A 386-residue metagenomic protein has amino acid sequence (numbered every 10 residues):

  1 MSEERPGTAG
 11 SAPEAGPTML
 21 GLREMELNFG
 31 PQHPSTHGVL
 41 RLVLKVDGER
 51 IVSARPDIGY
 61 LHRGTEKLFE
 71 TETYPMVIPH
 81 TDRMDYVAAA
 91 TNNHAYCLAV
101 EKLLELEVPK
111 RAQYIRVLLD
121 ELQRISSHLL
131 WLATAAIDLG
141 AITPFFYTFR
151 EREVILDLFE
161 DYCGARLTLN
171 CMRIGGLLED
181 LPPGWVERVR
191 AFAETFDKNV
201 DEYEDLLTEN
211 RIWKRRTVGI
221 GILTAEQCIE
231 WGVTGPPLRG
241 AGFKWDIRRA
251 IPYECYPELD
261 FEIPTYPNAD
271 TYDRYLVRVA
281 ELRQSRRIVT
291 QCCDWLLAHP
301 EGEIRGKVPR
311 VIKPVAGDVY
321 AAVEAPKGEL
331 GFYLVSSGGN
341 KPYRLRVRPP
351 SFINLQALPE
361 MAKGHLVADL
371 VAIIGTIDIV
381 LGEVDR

Functional and structural regions predicted by a protein language model:
S2-R41, K45-R386: Active-site bordering "gate/hinge" segments that shape substrate access to catalytic or cofactor-binding pockets
